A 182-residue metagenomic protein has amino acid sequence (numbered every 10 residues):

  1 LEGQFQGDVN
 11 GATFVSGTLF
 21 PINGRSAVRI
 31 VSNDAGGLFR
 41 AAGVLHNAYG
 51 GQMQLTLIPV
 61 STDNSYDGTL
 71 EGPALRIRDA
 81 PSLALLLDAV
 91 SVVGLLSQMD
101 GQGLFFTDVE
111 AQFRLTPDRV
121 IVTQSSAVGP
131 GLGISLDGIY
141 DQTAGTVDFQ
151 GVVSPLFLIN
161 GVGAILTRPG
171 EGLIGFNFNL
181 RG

Functional and structural regions predicted by a protein language model:
L1-V152: Solvent-exposed beta-strand/coil patches in large extracellular/periplasmic or lumenal scaffold regions
V152-G182: Surface-exposed, gly/pro-biased binding rims or lids
